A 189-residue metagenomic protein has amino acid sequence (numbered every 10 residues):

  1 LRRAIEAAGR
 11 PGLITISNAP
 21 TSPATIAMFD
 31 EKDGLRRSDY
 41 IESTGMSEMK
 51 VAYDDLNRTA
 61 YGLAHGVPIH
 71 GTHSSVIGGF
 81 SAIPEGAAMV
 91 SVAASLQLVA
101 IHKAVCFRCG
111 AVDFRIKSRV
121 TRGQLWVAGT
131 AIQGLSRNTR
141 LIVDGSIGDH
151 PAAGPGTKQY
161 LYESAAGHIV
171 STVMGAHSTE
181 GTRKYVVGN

Functional and structural regions predicted by a protein language model:
L1-V173, H177, V186-G188: Helix-rich catalytic cores of soluble enzyme domains
